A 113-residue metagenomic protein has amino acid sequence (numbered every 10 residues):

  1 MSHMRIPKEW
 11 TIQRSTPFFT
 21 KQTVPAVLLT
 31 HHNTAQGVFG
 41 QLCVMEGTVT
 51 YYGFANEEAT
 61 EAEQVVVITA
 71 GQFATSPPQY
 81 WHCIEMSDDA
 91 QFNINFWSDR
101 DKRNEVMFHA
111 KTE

Functional and structural regions predicted by a protein language model:
M1-H32: A short, N-terminal "cap"/entry segment at the start of jelly-roll beta-barrel domains of the cupin/DSBH fold
G37, V44, T69, P77-Q79 (+1 more regions): A short, compositionally biased micro-patch
G37-A55: Short, conserved beta-strand element in jelly-roll/cupin
N56-P78: Short acidic-glycine-tyrosine-enriched beta hairpin
E63-V66, S98, F108-H109: Compositionally biased, non-globular sequence tracts
P77-K102: Ligand-binding loop in jelly-roll beta-barrel domains
K102-E113: Low-complexity intrinsically disordered segments
